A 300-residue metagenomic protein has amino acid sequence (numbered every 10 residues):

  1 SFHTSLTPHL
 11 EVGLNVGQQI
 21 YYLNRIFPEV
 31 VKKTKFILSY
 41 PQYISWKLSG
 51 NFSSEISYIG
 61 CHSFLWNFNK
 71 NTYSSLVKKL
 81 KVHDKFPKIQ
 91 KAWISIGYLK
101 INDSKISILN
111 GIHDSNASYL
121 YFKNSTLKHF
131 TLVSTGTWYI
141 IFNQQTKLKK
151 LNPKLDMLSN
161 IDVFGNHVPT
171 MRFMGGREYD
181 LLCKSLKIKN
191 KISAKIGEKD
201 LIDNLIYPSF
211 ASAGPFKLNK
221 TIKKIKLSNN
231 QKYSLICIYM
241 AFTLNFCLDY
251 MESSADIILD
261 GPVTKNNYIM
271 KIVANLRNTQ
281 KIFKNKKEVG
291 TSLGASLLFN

Functional and structural regions predicted by a protein language model:
F2-L10, N15-S53, F64-K79, K100-I258 (+1 more regions): Active-site core segments that coordinate phosphate-bearing ligands/cofactors across diverse enzyme families
S54-G60: Nucleotide/phosphate-binding loop and acidic/charged catalytic motifs in nucleotide-binding or -utilizing enzymes
K78-I94: A conserved helix-loop-beta module that forms one wall/lid of the active-site cleft in ATP-utilizing catalytic domains
